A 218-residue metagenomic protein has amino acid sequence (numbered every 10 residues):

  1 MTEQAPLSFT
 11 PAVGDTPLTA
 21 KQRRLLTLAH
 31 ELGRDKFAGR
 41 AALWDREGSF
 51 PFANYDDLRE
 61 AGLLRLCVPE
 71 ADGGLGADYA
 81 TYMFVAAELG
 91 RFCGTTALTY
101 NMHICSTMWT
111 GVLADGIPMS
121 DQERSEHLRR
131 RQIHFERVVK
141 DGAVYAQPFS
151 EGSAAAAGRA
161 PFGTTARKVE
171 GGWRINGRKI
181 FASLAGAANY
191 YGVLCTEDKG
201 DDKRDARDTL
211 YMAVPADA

Functional and structural regions predicted by a protein language model:
T2-K21: Intrinsic disorder at enzyme termini
G14-D15, R40-A41, V68: Glycine- and acidic
L25-L32, S49-R65: N-terminal glycine-rich anion-binding loops that anchor highly charged ligand groups
L32-A42: N-terminal capping segment at the start of a domain
L43-D45, L75: A generic secondary-structure micro-motif detector that highlights 1-2 residue hydrophobic/ambivalent hotspots embedded
F52, R59, L66-N176: Glycine-rich flavin
R178-A218: A short core secondary-structure module
